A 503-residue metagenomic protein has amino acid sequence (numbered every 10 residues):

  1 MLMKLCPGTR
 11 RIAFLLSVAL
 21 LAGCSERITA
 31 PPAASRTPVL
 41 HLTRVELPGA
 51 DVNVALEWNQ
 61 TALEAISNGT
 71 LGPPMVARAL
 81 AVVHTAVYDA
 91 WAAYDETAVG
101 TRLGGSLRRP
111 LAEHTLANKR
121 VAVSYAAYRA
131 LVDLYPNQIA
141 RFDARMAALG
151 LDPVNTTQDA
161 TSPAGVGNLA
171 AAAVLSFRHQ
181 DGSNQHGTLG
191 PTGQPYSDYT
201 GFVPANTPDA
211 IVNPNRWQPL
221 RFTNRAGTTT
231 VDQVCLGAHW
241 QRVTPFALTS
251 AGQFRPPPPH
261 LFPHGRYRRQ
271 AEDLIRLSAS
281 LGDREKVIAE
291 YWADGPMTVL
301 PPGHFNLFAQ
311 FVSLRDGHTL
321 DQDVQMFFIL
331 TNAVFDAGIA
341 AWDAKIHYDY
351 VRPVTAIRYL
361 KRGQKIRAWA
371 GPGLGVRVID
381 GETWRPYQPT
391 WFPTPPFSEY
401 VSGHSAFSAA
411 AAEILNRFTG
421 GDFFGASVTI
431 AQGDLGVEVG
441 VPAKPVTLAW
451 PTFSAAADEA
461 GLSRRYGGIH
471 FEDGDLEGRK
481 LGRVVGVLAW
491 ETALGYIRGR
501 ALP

Functional and structural regions predicted by a protein language model:
L2-F14: Bacterial N-terminal signal peptides that target proteins for export
L20-G23: C-terminal motif of bacterial Sec signal peptides marking the signal peptidase cleavage site
S25-I28: Bacterial signal peptide processing site
R36-P503: Acidic/polar surface patches and capping/hinge elements
